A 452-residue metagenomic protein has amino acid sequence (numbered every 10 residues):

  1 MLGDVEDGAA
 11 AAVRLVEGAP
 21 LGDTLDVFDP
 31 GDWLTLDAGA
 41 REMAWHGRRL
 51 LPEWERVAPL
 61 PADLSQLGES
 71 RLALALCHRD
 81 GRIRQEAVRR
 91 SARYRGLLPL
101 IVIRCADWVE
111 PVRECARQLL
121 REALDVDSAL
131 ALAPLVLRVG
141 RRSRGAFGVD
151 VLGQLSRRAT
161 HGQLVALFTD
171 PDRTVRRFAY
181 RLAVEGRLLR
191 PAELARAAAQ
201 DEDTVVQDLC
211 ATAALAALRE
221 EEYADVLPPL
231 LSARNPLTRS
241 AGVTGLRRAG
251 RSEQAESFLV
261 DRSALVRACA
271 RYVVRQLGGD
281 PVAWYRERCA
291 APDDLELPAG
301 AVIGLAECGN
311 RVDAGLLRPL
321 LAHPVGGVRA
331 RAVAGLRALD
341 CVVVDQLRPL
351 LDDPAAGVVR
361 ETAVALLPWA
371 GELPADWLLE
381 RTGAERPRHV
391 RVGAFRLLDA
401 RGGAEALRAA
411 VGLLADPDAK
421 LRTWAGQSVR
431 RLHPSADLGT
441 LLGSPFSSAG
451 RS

Functional and structural regions predicted by a protein language model:
M1-R95, P99, I103-D208, A214-L218 (+7 more regions): Extended repeat-based scaffolds of very large eukaryotic assembly and lipid-transport proteins
H46, R90, L119, D150-L155 (+9 more regions): Core register positions within helices of long alpha-helical scaffolds
S65-L74, Y94-A106, V126-R138, R158-F168 (+9 more regions): Amphipathic alpha-helical scaffolding segments comprising HEAT/armadillo-like alpha-solenoid repeats
R79-D80, W108-V109, G140, P171-D172 (+8 more regions): Short inter-helical turns and helix N-cap capping residues of alpha-solenoid HEAT/ARM repeat scaffolds
R82, G96, P111, T174 (+16 more regions): Structural detector for tandem alpha-solenoid helical repeats, activating at a conserved register within the helical
E86, L100, C115, F147 (+16 more regions): Alpha-solenoid helical repeat scaffolds
R331, D353, E361, A370 (+3 more regions): C-terminal structured domains
L414, A419-S452: Eukaryotic acidic, Ser/Thr-rich intrinsically disordered low-complexity regions
